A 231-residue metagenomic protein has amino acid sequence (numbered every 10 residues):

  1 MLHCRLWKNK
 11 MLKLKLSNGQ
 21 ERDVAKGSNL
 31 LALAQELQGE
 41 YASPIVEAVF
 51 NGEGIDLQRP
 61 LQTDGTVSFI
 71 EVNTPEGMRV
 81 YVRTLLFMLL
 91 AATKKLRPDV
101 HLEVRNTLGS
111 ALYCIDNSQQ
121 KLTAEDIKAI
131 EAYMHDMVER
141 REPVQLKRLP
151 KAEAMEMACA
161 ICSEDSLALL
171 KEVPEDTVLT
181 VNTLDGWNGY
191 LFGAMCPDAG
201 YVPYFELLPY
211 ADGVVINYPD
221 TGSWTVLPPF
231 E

Functional and structural regions predicted by a protein language model:
H3-L86, A91, K95-L108, A132-Y133: Ubiquitin-like/PB1-type beta-grasp interaction modules and other compact soluble beta-rich domains
R59-M78, H101-G109, Y113-E231: Auxiliary tRNA-acceptor-end handling modules of aminoacyl-tRNA synthetases
